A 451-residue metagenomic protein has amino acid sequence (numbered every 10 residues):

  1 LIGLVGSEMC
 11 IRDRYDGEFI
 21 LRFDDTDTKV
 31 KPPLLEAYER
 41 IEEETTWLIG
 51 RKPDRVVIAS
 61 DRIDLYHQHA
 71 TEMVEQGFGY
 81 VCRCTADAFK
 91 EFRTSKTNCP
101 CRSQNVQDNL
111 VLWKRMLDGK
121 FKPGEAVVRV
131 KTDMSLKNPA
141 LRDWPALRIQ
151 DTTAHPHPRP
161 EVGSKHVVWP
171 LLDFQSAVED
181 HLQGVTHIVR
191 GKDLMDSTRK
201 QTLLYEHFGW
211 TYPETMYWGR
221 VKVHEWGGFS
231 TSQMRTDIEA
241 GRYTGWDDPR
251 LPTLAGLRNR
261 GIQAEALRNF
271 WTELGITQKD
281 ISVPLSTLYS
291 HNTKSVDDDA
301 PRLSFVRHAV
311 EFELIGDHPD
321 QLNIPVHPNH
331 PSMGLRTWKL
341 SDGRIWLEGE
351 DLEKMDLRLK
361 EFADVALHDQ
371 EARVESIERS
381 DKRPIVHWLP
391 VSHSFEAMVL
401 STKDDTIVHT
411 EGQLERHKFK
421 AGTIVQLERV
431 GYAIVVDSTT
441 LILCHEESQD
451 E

Functional and structural regions predicted by a protein language model:
L1-G6, I11: Single conserved hydrophobic/aromatic residue that forms the stacking wall/gate of nucleotide- or nucleobase-binding
R12-E18, W47-K52, H181, E206-P213: Secondary-structure transition/capping motifs at alpha-helix termini and the adjoining loop/turn into the next element
Y15-D25, R40: Short, well-structured secondary-structure segments
R22-K31, R55-D64, D87-A88, V189-R190 (+4 more regions): Conserved short loop/turn motifs at secondary-structure junctions
A37-R62, A70: A glycine-rich helix N-cap at a beta->alpha junction
I58, Q76-M234, R242, N292 (+1 more regions): Active-site cores that bind ATP or allylic diphosphates and position pyrophosphate for catalysis
G245-P325: Extended, domain-scale alpha-helical bundle/helix-rich regions
H318-E451: C-terminal accessory/binding modules appended to enzymatic or scaffolding proteins
